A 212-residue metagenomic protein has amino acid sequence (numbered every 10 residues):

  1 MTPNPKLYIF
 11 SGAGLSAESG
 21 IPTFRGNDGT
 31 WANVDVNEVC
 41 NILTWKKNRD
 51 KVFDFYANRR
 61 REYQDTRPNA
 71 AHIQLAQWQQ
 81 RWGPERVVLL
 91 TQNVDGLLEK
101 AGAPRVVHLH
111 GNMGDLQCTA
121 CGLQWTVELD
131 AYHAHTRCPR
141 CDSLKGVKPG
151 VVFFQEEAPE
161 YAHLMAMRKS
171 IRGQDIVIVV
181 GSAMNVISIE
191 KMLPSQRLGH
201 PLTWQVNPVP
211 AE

Functional and structural regions predicted by a protein language model:
M1-E212: Conserved catalytic core of sirtuin-type NAD+-dependent deacylases
